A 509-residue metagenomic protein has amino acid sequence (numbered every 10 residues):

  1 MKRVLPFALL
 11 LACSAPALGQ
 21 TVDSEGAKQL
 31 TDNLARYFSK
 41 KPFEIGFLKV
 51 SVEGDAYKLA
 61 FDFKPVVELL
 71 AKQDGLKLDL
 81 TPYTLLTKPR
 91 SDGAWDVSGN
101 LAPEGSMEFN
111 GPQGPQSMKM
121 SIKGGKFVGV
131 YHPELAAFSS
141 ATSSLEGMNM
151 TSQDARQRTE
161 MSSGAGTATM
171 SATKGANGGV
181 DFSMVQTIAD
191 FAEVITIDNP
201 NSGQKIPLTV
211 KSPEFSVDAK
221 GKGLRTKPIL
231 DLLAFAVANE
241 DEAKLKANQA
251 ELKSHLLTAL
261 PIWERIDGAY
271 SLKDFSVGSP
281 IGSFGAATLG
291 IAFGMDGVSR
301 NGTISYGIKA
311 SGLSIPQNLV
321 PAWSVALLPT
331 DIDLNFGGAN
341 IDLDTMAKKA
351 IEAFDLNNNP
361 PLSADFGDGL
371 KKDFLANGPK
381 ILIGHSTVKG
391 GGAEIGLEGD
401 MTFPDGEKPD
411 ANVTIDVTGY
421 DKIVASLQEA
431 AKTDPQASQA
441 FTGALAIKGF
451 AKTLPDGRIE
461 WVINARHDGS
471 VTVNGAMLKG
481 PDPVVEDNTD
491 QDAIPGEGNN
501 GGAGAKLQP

Functional and structural regions predicted by a protein language model:
M1-Q20: Gram-negative bacterial Sec-dependent N-terminal signal peptides
Q20-P509: Glycine-rich, small/hydroxylated-residue low-complexity segments
